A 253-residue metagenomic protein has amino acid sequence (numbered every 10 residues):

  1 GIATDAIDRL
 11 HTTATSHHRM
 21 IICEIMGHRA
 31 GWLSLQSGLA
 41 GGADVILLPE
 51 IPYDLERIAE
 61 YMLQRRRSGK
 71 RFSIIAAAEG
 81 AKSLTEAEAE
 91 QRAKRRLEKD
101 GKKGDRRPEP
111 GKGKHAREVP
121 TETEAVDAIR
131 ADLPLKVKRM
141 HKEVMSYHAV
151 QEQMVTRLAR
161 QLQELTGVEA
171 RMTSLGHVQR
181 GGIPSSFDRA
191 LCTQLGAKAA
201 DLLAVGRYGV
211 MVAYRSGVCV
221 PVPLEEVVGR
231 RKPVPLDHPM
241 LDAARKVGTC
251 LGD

Functional and structural regions predicted by a protein language model:
G1-A14, E24-V168: Accessory alpha-helical/coil subdomains and C-terminal extensions that flank or cap enzyme catalytic cores
T12-H28, T173-G181: Catalytic-site beta-strand/loop segments enriched in glycine and acidic/polar residues
R19, S34, A197-A200: Intrinsically disordered, low-complexity segments enriched in polar/charged residues with Gly/Pro, especially when
R19-I22, S73-I75, G209-M211: Residue-level preference for the first positions of well-ordered beta-strands
R117-D253: C-terminal non-catalytic interaction/assembly regions of soluble proteins
